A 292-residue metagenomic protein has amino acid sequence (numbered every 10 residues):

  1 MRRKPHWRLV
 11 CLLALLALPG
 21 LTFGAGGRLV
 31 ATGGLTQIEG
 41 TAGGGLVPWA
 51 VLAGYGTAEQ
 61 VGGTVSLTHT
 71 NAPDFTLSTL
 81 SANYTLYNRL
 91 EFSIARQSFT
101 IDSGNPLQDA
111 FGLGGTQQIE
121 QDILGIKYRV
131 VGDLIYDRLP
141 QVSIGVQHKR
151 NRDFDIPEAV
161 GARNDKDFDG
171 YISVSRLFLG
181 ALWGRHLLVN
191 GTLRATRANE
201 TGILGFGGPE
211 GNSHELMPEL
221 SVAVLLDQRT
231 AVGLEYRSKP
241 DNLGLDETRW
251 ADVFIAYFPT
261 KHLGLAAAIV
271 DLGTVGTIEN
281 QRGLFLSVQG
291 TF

Functional and structural regions predicted by a protein language model:
R2-C11: Bacterial N-terminal signal peptides that target proteins for export
A17-P19: N-terminal signal peptide c-region/cleavage motif recognized by signal peptidases
G24-W183, L187, R194-R197, F206 (+5 more regions): Transmembrane beta-barrel domains of Gram-negative outer membranes and organellar outer membranes
G202-G207, E219: Solenoidal tandem-repeat scaffolds enriched in leucines and small polar residues
V275-F285: Short glycine/proline-enriched turn or capping motifs at secondary-structure junctions
